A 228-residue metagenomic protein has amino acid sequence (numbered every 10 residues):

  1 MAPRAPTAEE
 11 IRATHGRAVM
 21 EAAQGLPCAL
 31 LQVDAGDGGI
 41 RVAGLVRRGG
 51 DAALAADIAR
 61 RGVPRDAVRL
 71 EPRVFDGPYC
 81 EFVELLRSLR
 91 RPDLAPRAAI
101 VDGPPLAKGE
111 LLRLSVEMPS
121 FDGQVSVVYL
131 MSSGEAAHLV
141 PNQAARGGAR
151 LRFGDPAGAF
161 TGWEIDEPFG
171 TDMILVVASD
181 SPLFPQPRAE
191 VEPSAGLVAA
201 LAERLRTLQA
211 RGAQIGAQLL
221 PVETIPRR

Functional and structural regions predicted by a protein language model:
M1-R228: Secretory-pathway glycoprotein ectodomains that are cysteine- and/or Ser/Thr/Pro-rich
